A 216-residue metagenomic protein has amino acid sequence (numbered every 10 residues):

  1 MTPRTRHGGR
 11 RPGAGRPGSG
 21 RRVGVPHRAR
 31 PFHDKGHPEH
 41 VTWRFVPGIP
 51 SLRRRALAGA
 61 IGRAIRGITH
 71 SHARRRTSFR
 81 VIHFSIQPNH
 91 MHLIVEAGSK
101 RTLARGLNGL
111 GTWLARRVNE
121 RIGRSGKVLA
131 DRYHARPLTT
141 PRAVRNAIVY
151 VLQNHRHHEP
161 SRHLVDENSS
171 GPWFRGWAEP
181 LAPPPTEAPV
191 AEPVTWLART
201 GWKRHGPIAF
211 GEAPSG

Functional and structural regions predicted by a protein language model:
M1-E39, W43-N89, E96-G216: Short Pro-Cys-Gly-centered "Cys-loop" motif that presents a nucleophilic cysteine in a tight turn
